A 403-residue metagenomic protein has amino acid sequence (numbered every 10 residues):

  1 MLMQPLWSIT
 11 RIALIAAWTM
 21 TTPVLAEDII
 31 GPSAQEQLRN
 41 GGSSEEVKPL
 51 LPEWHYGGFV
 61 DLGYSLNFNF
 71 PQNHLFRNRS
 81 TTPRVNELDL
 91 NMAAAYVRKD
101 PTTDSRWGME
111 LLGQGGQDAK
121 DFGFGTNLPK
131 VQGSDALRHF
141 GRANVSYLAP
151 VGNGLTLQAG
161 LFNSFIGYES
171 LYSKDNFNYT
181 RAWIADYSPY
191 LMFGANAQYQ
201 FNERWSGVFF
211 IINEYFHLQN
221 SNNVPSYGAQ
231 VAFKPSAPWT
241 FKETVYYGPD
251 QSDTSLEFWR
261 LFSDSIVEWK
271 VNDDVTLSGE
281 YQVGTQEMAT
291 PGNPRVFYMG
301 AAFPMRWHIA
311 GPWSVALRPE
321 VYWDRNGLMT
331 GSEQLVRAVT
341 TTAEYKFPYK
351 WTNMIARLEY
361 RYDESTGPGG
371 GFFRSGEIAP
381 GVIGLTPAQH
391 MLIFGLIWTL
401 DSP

Functional and structural regions predicted by a protein language model:
L2-R77, G395-W398: N-terminal periplasmic/intermembrane-space "pro-region" immediately following the signal or transit peptide
I29-G31, N69, T81-T82, A119-F122 (+4 more regions): Outer-membrane beta-barrel pore domains
P49-P52, S65-L90, S375-G384: Surface-exposed strand-loop-strand hairpins of Gram-negative outer-membrane beta-barrel proteins
L50-V60, N86, S105-M109, N153-L155 (+6 more regions): Outer-envelope beta-barrel architecture signal
F68-E87, D118-A232, K242-P249: Surface-exposed coil loops of outer-membrane beta-barrel proteins
E87, T103, Y187-M192, Y215-V224 (+3 more regions): Solvent-exposed loop/turn segments connecting transmembrane beta-strands in outer-membrane beta-barrel proteins
A93-V97, A143-V145, A195, G228-A229 (+4 more regions): Membrane-embedded beta-strands of outer-membrane beta-barrel proteins, especially the hydrophobic/small aromatic
Y96-G116, Q198-F209, I266-T285, A316: Surface-exposed extracellular loop regions of Gram-negative outer-membrane beta-barrel proteins
